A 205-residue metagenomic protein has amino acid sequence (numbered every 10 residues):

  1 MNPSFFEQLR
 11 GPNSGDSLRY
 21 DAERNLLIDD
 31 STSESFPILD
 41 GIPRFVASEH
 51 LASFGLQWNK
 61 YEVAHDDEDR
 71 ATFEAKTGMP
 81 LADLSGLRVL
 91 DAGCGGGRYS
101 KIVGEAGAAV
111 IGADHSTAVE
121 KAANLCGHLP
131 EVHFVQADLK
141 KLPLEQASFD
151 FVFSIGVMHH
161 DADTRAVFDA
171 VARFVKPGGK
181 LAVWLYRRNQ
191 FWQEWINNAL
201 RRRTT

Functional and structural regions predicted by a protein language model:
M1-P143, F151: Conserved N-terminal segment of class I S-adenosyl-L-methionine
D114, Q136, G156, L185-R187: Glycine-rich, histidine-containing beta strand-loop boundary motifs that form or position
K141, E145-Q146, D163: Acidic/polar helix N-cap motif
K141, H159, R188: Active-site micro-motifs of SAM-dependent methyltransferase domains
F151-A162: A short SAM/SAH-binding and catalytic strip from SAM-dependent methyltransferases
R165-P177: A short glycine-rich, Lys/Arg-flanked "PGG" loop and its adjoining helix->strand segment in the class I
K180-T205: Conserved class I S-adenosyl-L-methionine
